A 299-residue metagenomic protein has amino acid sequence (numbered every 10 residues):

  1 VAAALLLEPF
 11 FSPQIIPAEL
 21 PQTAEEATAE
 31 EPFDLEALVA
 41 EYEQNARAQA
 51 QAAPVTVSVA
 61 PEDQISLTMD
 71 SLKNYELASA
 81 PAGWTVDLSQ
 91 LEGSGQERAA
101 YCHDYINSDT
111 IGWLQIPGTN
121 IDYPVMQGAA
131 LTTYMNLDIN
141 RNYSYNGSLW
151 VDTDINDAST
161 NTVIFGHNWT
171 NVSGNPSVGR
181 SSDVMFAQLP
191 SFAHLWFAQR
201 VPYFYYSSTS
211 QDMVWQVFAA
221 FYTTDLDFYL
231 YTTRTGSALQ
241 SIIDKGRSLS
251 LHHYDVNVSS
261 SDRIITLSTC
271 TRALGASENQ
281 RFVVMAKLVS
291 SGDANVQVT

Functional and structural regions predicted by a protein language model:
L6-T299: Solvent-exposed, non-transmembrane regions of membrane-associated and secreted proteins
